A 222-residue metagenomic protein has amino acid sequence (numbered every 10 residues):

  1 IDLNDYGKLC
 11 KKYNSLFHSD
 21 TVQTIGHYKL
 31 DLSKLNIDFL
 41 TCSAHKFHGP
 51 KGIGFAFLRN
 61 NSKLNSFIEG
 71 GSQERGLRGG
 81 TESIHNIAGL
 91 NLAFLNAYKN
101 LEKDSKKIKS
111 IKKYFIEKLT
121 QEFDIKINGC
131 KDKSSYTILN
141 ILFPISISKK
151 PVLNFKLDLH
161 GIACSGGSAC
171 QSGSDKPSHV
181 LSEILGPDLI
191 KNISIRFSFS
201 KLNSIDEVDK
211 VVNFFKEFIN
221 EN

Functional and structural regions predicted by a protein language model:
I1-N222: Pyridoxal 5′-phosphate
